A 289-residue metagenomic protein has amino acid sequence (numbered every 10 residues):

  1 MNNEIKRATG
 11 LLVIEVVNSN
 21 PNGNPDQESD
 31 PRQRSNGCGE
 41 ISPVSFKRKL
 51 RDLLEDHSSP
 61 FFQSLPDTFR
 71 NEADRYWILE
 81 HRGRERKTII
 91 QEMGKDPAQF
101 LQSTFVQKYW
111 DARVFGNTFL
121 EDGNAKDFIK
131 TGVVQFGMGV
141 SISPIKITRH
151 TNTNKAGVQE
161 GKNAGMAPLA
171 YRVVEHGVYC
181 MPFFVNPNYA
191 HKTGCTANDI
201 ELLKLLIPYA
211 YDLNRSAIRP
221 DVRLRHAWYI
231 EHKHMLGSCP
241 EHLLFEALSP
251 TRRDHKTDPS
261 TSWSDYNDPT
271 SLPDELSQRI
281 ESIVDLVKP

Functional and structural regions predicted by a protein language model:
M1-P289: RNA-binding basic/glycine-rich loop and surface signature characteristic of RAMP-family CRISPR effectors
